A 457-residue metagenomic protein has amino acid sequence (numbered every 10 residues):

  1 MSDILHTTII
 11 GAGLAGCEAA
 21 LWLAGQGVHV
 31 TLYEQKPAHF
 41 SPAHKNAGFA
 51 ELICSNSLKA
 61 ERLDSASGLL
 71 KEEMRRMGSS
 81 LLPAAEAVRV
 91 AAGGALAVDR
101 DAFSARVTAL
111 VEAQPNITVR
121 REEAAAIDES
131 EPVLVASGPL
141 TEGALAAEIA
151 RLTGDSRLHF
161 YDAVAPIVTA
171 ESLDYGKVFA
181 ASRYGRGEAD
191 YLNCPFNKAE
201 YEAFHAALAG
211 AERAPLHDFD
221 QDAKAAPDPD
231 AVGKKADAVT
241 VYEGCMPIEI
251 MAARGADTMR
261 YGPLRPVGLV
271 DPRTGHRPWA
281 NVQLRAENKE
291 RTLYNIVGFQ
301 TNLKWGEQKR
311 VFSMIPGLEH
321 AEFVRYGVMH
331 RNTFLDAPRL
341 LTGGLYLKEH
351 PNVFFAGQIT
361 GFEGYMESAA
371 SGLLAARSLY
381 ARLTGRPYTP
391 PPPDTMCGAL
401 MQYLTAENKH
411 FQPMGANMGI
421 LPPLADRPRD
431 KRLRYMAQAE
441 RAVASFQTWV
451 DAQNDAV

Functional and structural regions predicted by a protein language model:
D3-A15: Beta1/beta-strand and adjacent pyrophosphate-binding region of the FAD-binding site in flavoprotein oxidoreductases
L21-P83, P393-L404: N-terminal FAD cofactor-binding segment of flavoenzymes
P37, I359, S378-V457: Glycine- and aromatic-enriched mobile tails/lids
L63-S67, K71, S79-A92, T153-D162 (+1 more regions): A short alpha-helix-loop-beta-strand transition element characteristic of N-terminal alpha/beta dinucleotide-binding
L69-E73, M77-T118: N-terminal Rossmann-like dinucleotide/flavin-binding domain of flavoprotein oxidoreductases that bind FAD/FMN
L110-R310: Predominantly flavin-linked oxidoreductase catalytic cores and closely associated redox partners
I296-F362, A369-S371, T389-A406, F411-N417 (+1 more regions): A glycine-rich dinucleotide-binding beta-alpha-beta segment and adjacent secondary-structure elements that constitute
E367-R382: An active-site-proximal "capping" alpha-helix that borders the catalytic cofactor pocket
